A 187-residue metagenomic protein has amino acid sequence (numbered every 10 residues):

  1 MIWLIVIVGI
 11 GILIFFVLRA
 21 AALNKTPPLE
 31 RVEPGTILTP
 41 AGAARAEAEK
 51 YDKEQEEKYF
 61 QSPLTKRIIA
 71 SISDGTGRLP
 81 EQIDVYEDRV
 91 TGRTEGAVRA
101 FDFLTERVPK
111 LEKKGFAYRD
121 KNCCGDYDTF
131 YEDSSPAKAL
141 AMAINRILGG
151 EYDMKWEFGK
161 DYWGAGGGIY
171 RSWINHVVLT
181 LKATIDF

Functional and structural regions predicted by a protein language model:
M1-G9: Feature marks short, highly hydrophobic, charge-poor N-terminal signal-anchor/signal peptide-like helices that anchor
L4, L13, I68, V90 (+4 more regions): Hydrophobic beta-strand residues in large extracellular and virion-surface proteins
F15-T36: Transmembrane-cytosolic junction motif
A22-N24, A43-K50, R99-D102, R119 (+2 more regions): Short stretches within intrinsically disordered, low-complexity N-terminal or propeptide regions
L29-D102, G115: N-terminal leader/targeting segments
G92-T94, T129-D133, L181-A183: Short beta-strand-to-loop capping motifs
V98-F103, V108-I174: Acidic, low-complexity, intrinsically disordered interaction modules
G168-F187: Acidic, proline/glycine-rich low-complexity IDRs
